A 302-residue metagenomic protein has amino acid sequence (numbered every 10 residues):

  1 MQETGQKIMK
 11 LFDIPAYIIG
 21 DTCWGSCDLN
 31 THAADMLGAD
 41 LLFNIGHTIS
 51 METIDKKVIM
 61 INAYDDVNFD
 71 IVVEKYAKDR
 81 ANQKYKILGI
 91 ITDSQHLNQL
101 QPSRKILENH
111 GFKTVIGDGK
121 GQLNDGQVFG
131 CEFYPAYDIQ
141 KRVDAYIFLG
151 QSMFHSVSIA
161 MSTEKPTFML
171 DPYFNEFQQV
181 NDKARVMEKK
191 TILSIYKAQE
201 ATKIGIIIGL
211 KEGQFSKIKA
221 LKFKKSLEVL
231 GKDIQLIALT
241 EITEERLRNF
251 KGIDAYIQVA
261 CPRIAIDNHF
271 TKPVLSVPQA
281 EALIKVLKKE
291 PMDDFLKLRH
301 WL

Functional and structural regions predicted by a protein language model:
M1-M36, L41, G46, T243-R246: Metallocofactor- and cofactor-centric catalytic cores in central/energy metabolism, strongly enriched
M1-P15, I91-D118, G209-L236: Short, charged N-terminal beta->alpha structural module
D40-L41, D144-A145, A255: Structural motif
I45-H47, A63, I90-H96, L149-S152 (+2 more regions): Structural motif
T53-A184, Y196: Conserved, well-structured core segments that form the ligand-binding/active-site neighborhood of functional domains
F154-I234, E241-F250: Redox- and metal-dependent alpha/beta enzyme cores, enriched for Fe-S-associated oxidoreductases and cofactor-handling
Y173-F177, D182, P262-L302: Peripheral docking tails and interdomain loops at the edges of cofactor- or intermediate-handling domains
I218-L275, A280, M292-D293: A C-terminal functional module that forms or caps the active site or interfaces directly with catalytic machinery
